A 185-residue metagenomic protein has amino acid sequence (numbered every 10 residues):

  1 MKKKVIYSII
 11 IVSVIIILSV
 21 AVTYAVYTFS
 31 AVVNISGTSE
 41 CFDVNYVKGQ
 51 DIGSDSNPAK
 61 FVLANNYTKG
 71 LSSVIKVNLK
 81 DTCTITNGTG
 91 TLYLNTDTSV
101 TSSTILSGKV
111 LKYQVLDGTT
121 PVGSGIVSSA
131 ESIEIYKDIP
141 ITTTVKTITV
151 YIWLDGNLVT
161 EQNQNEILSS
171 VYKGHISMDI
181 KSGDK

Functional and structural regions predicted by a protein language model:
M1-V12, A21-Y27, D51, T101-N157: Signature of Gram-negative chaperone-usher
K2-Y67, S170-Y172, K181-K185: Short, polar/proline-rich extracytoplasmic segments that appear immediately after membrane translocation
L18-S19, T28, N66-V122: Surface-exposed interaction patch
V32, F42-V44, G49-D51, T68 (+5 more regions): Generic "edge-of-domain/loop-turn" microfeature
S39, P58-S72, A130-S132, Y136-V145: Solvent-exposed, conformationally flexible loop/turn segments
E40, I52, S56, S73 (+6 more regions): Polar low-complexity intrinsically disordered regions enriched in Ser/Thr and small residues
L71-G88, Y93, I135-K185: C-terminal, structured domain-capping segment
